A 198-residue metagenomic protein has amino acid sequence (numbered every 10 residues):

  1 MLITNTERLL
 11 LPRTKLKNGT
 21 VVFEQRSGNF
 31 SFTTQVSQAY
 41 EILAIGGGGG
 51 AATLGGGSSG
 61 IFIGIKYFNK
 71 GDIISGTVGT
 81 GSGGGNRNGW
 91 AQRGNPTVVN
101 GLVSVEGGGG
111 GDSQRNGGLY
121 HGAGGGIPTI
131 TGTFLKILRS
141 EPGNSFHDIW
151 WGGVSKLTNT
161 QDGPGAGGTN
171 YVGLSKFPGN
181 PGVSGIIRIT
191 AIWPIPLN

Functional and structural regions predicted by a protein language model:
M1-V36, G185-N198: Enriched but not universal
T4, G163-A166: Beta-strand-rich, repetitive solenoid scaffolds
L16, V22, R26, L102-S104 (+1 more regions): Local beta-strand/beta-hairpin segments that build beta-sheet-rich folds
G19-T20, T160, Y171-G173: Terminal export signals
E24-N29, A44-N100, S113-G118, G124-T131 (+1 more regions): Glycine-rich strand-loop-strand elements at beta-sheet edges
V36-S37, K70: Surface-exposed loops/turns
S37-Q38, G46: Short proline/glycine-enriched turn/loop motifs at strand-loop junctions of beta-rich domains
S104-N159: Acidic, glycine-rich loop-and-strand cores that form catalytic or ligand-binding grooves in diverse globular domains
